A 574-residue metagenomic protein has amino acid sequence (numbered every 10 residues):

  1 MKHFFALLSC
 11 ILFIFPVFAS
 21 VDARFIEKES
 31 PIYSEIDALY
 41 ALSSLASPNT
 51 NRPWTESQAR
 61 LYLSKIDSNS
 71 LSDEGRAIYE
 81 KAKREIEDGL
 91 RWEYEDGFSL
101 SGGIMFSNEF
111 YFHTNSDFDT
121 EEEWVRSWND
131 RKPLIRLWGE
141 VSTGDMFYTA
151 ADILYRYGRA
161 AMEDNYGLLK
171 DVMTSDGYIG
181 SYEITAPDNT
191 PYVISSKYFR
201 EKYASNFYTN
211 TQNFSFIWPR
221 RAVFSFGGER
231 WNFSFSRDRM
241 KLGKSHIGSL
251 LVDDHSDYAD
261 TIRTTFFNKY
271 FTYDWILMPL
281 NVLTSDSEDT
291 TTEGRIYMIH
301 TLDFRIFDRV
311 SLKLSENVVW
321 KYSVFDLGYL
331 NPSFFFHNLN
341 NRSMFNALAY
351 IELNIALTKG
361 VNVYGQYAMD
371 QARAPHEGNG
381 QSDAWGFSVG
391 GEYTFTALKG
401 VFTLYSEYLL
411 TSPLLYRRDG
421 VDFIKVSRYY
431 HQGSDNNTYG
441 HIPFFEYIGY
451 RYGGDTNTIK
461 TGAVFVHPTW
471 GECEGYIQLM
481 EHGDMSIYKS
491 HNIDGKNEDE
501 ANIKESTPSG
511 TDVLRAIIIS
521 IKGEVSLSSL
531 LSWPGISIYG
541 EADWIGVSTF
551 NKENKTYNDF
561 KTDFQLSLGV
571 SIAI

Functional and structural regions predicted by a protein language model:
K2-C10: Sec-dependent signal peptide recognition, specifically the positively charged N-region followed immediately by
I14-P16: N-terminal signal peptide c-region/cleavage motif recognized by signal peptidases
A23, E27, L42-T50, W54-S311 (+3 more regions): Outer-membrane beta-barrel channel domains
V125-W128, D164, R200-Q212, D419 (+6 more regions): Extracellular/periplasm-exposed beta-strand and loop segments of Gram-negative cell-envelope proteins, dominated by
N232, K241, D253-H441, G454-T461 (+3 more regions): Signature for the C-terminal beta-barrel architecture of outer-membrane proteins
D512-E541: C-terminal structured "cap/appendage" subdomains that terminate the fold
V525, K561-I574: Outer-membrane beta-barrel "beta-signal"
